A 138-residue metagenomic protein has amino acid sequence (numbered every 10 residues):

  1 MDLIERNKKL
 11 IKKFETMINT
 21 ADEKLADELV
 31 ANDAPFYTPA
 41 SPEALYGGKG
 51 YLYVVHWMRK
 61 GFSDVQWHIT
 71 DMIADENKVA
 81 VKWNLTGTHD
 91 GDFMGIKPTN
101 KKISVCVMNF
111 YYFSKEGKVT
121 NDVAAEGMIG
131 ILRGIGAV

Functional and structural regions predicted by a protein language model:
M1-V138: C-terminal and inter-domain tail/linker signature
